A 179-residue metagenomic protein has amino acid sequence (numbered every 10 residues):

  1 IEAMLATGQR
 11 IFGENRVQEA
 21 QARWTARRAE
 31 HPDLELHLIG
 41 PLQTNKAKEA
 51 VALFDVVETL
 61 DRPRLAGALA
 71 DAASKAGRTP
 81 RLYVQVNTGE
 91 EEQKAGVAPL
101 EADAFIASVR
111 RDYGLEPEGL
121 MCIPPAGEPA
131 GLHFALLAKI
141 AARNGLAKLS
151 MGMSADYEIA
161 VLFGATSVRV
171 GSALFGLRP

Functional and structural regions predicted by a protein language model:
I1-A155, V161-F163, F175-L177: Conserved alpha/beta-domain cores
G164-V168: Conserved acetyl-CoA-binding loop of GNAT-fold acetyltransferases
